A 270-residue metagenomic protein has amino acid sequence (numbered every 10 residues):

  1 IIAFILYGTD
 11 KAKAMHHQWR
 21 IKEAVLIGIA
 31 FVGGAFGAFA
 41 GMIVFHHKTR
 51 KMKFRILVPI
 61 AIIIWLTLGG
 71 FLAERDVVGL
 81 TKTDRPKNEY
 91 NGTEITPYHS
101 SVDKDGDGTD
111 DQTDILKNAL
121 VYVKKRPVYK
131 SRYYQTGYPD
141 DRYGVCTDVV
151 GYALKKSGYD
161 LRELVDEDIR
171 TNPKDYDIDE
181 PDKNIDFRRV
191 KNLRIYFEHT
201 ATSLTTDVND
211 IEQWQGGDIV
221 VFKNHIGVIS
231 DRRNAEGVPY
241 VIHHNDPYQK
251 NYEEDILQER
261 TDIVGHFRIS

Functional and structural regions predicted by a protein language model:
I5-L26: Membrane-embedded helical hairpins/re-entrant loop segments and their flanking transmembrane helices within multi-pass
A12, A73-T81: Hydrophobic single-pass membrane-insertion segments
A24-V44: Hydrophobic, aromatic-rich membrane-embedded alpha-helical segments
M42-M52: Membrane-helix boundary connector in multi-pass membrane proteins
M52-D76: Short, conserved aromatic-histidine micro-motifs
K82-R194: N-terminal capping segments
R170-Y248: ...with weaker cross-activation on analogous glycine-rich loops/strands in unrelated enzymes
G237-S270: Low-complexity, Gly/Ser/Thr/Pro-rich intrinsically disordered linker/tail segments
